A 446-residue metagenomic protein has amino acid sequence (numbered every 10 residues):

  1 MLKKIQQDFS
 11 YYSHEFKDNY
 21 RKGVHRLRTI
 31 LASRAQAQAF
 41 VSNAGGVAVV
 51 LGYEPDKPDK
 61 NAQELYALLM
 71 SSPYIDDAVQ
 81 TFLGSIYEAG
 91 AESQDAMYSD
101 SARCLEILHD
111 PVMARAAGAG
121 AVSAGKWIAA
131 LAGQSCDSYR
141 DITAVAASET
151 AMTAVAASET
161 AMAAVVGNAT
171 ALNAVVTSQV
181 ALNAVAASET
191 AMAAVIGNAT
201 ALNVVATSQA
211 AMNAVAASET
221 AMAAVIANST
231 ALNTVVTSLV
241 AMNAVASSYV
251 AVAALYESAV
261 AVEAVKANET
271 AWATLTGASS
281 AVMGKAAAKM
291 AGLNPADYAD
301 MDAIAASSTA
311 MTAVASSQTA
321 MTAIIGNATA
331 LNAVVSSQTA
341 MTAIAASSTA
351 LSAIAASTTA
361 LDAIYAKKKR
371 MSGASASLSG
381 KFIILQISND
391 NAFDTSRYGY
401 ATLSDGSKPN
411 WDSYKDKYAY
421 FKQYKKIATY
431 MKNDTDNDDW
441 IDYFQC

Functional and structural regions predicted by a protein language model:
L2-G52: Charged, amphipathic alpha-helical stretches
Q38-V47, L51-G120, A124-D141, E159 (+17 more regions): Extended amphipathic alpha-helical heptad-repeat regions
A147-S247, A306-S352, A356-T359: Thr-biased low-complexity repeat/linker tracts and other Thr-enriched repetitive architectures
A356-A392, W440: Solvent-exposed, flexible loop/coil segments flanking beta-strands in beta-rich domains
K369-A376, S404-K422: Short, solvent-exposed S/T- and G/P-enriched segments that are highly enriched in secreted/extracellular and lumenal
D390-S407: Short, surface-exposed beta-strand/strand-loop-strand elements in extracellular ectodomains
A419-T435: Noncatalytic modules at the cell exterior or secretory-pathway interfaces, chiefly beta-strand-rich lectin/adhesion
D434-C446: C-terminal interaction-tip segments
